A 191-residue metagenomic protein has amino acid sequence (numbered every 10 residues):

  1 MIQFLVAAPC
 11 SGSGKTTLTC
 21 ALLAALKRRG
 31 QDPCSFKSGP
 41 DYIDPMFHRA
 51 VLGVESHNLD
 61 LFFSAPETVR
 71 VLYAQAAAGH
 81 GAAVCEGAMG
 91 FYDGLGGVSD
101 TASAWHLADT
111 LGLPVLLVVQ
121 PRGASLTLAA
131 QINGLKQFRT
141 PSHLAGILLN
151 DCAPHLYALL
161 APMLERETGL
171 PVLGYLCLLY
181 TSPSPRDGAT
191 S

Functional and structural regions predicted by a protein language model:
I2-T17, L23-L111, V119-H143, D151-L159: ATP-dependent carboxylate-amine ligase catalytic core
V115-V118, L173-Y175: Short hydrophobic alpha-helical runs that function as membrane-insertion/retention elements
M163: Conserved anion/nucleotide-ligand pocket segment
G169-L179: Beta-strand-loop-alpha "switch" segments that mediate conformational coupling across diverse proteins
Y180-P185, A189: Conserved small/polar residues in nucleotide/adenosyl-binding loops
